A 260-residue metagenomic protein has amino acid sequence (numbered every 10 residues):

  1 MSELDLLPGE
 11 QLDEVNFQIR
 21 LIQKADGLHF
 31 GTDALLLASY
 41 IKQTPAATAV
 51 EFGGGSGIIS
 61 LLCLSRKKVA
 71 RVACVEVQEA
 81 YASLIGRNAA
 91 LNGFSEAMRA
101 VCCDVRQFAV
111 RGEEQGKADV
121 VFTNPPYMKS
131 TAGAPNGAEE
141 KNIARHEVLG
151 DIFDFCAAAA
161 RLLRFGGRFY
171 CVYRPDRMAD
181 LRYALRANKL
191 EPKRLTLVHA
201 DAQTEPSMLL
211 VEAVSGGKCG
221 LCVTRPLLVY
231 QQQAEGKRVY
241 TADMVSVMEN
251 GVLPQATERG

Functional and structural regions predicted by a protein language model:
S2-T44: Class I SAM-dependent transferase core
I22, R99-V101, K193-T196: General small-molecule cofactor/ligand-binding pocket signal
L37, N124, F155, A213: Residue-level signal for inorganic ion chemistry
Y40-A134: Conserved SAM/SAH cofactor-binding pocket of Class I
P125-D154: Mobile active-site "lid"/loop adjacent to the S-adenosyl-L-methionine
L149-P206: Conserved Class I SAM-dependent methyltransferase catalytic core
E205-G260: SAM/dcSAM-binding transferase cores
